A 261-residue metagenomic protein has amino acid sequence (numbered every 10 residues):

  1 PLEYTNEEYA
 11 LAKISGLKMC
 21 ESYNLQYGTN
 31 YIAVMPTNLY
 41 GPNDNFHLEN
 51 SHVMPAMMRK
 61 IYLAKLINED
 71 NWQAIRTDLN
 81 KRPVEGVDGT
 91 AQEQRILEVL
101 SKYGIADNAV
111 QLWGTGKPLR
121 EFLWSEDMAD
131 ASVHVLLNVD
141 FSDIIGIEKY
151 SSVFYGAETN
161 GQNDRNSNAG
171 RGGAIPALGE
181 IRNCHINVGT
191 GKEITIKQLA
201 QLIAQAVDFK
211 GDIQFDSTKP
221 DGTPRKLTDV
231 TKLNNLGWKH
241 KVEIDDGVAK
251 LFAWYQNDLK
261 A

Functional and structural regions predicted by a protein language model:
P1-Y40, D44-P55, L63: Catalytic helix-loop patch of NAD(P)-dependent Rossmann-fold dehydrogenases
P36, M54, M58, A129-S132 (+1 more regions): Alpha-helical structural signal
L63-A261: C-terminal substrate-binding subdomain of Rossmann-fold SDR/epimerase-dehydratase oxidoreductases
